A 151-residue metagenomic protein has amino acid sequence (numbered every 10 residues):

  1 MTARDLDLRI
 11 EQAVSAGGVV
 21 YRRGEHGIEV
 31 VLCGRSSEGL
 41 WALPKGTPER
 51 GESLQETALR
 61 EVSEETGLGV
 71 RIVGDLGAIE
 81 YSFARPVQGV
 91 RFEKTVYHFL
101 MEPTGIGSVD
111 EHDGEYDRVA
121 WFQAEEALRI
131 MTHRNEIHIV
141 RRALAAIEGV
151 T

Functional and structural regions predicted by a protein language model:
M1-E25: Acidic, metal-coordinating catalytic segment for phosphate/diphosphate chemistry, firing primarily on the Nudix
G17, E29, R118: Conserved beta-strand and immediately adjacent loop positions that scaffold enzyme active sites
R23-E29, V87-R91: Short, solvent-exposed loop/turn segments that connect beta-strands within catalytic domains and beta-strand-rich
V31-R35: Short, acidic/hydrophobic/Gly-rich beta-strand patch recurrent on exposed beta strands that often constitutes part
A42-K45: A short gly/proline-enriched turn/hairpin at secondary-structure junctions
P48-H138: Unchanged
I139-A143: A small-molecule sensor/coupling module
A145-T151: Generic C-terminal helix-cap and adjacent flexible tail
